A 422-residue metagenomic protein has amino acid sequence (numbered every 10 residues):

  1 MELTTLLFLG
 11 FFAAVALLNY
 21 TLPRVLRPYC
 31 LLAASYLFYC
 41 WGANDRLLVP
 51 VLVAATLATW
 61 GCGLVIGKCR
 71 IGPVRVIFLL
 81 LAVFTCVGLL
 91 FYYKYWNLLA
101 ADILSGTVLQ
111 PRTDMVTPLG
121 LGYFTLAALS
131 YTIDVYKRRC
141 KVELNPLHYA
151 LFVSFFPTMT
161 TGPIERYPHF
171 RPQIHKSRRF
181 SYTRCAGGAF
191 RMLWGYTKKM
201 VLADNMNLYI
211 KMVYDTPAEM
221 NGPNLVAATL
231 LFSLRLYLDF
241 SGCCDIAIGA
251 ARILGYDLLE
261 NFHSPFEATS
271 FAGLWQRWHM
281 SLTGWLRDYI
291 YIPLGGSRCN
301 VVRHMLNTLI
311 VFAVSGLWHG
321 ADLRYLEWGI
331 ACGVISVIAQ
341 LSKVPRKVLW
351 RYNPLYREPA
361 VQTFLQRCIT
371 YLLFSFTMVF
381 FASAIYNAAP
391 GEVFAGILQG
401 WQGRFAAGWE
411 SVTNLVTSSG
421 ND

Functional and structural regions predicted by a protein language model:
M1-N421: Membrane-embedded transmembrane alpha-helical bundles that form the catalytic cores of multi-pass lipid-modifying
